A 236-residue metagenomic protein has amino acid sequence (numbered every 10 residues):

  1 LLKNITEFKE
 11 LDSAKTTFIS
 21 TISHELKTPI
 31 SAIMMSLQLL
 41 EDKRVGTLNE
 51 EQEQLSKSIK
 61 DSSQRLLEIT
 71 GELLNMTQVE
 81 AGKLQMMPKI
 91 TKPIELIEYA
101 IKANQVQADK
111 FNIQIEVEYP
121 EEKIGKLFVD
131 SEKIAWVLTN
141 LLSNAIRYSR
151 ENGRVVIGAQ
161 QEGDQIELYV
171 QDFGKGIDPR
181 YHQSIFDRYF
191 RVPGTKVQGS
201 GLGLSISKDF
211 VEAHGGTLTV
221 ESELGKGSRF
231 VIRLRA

Functional and structural regions predicted by a protein language model:
I5-V45: Primarily the dimerization/phosphotransfer
E53, M87-K92, D109, Q114-G125: Conserved catalytic submotifs in the C-terminal HATPase_c
D61-E68: Short alpha-helical segment of the dimerization/phosphotransfer core of two-component systems
T77-P88: Helix-loop junction within the histidine kinase core
P93, G176-S184: Short helix N-cap motif at coil->helix boundaries in the Bergerat
G203, S207: Short alpha-helical Gxxx[C/S/T] motif in the catalytic ATP-binding
